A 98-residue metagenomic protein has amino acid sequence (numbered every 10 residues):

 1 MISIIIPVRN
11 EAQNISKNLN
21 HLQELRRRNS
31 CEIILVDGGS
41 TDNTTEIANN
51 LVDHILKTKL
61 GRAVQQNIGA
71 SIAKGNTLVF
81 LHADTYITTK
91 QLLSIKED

Functional and structural regions predicted by a protein language model:
M1-S3, E32: Cell-envelope/extracellular polymer assembly enzymes that use nucleotide-activated donors
E11-L25: Short, well-formed alpha-helical segments that are part of the catalytic scaffolds of diverse glycosyltransferases
E11-N14, S40, R62: Donor nucleotide-sugar binding loop of glycosyltransferases
H21, D37-T45, T85: A conserved acidic beta->alpha catalytic loop
C31, T45-I72: Conserved donor nucleotide-binding strand/loop of the catalytic core
N43, A83-E97: Acidic donor-binding/catalytic loop of UDP-sugar-dependent glycosyltransferases, especially processive GT2
T58, L81-A83: Catalytic metal- and UDP-sugar-binding loop of GT-A-like glycosyltransferases, i.e., residues flanking the conserved
L78: Short aromatic/hydrophobic "clamp" motif used to bind/position activated sugar donors
